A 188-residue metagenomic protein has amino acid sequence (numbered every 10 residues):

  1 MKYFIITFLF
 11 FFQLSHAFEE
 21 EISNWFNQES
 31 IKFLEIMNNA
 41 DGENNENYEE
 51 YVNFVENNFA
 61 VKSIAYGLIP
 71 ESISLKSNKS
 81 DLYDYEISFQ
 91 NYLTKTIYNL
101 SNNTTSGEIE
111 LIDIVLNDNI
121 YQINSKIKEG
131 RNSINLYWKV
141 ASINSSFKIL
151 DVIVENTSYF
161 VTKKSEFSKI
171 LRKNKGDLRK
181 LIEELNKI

Functional and structural regions predicted by a protein language model:
Y3-Q13: Sec-dependent N-terminal signal peptides
S15-E19: Boundary at the C-terminal end of the N-terminal hydrophobic targeting segment
E20, K95-I134, I188: Surface-exposed, charged secondary-structure patches
E20-L100: Early exported N-terminus immediately downstream of N-terminal targeting peptides
E35, N39-G42, E46, S80 (+6 more regions): Surface-exposed, polar/charged faces of alpha-helical domains in mature secreted/periplasmic/lumenal proteins
S74, I123, I149: Surface-exposed aromatic
S133-V161: Short beta-strand edge/turn micro-motifs at domain boundaries
V152-I188: Low-complexity, intrinsically disordered terminal/linker segments enriched in charged and Gly/Pro repeats
